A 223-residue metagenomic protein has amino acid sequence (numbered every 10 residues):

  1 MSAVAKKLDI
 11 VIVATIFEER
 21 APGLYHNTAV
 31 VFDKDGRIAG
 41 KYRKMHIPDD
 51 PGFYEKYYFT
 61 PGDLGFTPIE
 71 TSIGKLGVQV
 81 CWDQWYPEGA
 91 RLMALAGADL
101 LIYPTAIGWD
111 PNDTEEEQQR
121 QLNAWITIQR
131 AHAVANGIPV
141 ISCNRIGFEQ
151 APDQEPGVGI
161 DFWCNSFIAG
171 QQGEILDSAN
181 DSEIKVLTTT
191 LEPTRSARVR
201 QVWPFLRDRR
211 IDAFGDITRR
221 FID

Functional and structural regions predicted by a protein language model:
M1-V13, K75, C81-K185: CN hydrolase (nitrilase-like) catalytic-core segments centered on the catalytic cysteine and neighboring Lys/Glu
A14-I16, T28-V31, T67, S166-I168 (+1 more regions): Short beta-strand scaffold segments in enzyme catalytic cores
I16, V31-D33, R43-H46, E70-I73 (+2 more regions): Short, structured patches in soluble enzyme cores that scaffold and shape functional sites
E19-A39, P152-Q171: Short, electropositive alpha-helical surface patch
T28, K41, S178-N180, T188: Residue-level detector of high-confidence beta-strand sites
K34, K44, T71, Q171 (+2 more regions): Active-site donor-binding loop signature of nucleotide-sugar glycosyltransferases
K44-Y58, E183-R200: A short, polar/charged loop-to-alpha-helix boundary motif
L64-A96, T105, S196-D223: Cysteine/selenocysteine-centered motifs that mediate thiol-based redox chemistry or coordinate metal-sulfur cofactors
